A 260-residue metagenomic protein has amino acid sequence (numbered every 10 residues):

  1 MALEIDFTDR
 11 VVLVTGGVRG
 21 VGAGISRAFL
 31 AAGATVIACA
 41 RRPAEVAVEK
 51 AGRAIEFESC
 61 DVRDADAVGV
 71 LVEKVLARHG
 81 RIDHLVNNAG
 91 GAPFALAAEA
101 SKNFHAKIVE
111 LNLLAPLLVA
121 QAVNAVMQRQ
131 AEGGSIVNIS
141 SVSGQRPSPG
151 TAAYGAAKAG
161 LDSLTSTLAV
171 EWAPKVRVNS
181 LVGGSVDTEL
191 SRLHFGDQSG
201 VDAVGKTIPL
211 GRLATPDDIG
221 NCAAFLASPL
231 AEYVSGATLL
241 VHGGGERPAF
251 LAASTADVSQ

Functional and structural regions predicted by a protein language model:
A2-L3, R146, S235-Q260: Short C-terminal tail/terminal secondary-structure segment of NAD(P)H-dependent dehydrogenase/reductase domains
V18-R19: Conserved glycine-rich cofactor-binding loop
L96-V109, V204: Substrate-binding pocket helix/loop in short-chain dehydrogenase/reductase
L117, R212-V241, E246: C-terminal substrate-recognition "lid" of short-chain dehydrogenase/reductases
A120, A157: Active-site helix of classical SDR
A125, A169-P174, E232: Alpha-helical segment proximal to the catalytic Tyr-Lys
S141: Residue(s) in the substrate-gating loop at a strand-loop-helix junction that position the organic substrate next
